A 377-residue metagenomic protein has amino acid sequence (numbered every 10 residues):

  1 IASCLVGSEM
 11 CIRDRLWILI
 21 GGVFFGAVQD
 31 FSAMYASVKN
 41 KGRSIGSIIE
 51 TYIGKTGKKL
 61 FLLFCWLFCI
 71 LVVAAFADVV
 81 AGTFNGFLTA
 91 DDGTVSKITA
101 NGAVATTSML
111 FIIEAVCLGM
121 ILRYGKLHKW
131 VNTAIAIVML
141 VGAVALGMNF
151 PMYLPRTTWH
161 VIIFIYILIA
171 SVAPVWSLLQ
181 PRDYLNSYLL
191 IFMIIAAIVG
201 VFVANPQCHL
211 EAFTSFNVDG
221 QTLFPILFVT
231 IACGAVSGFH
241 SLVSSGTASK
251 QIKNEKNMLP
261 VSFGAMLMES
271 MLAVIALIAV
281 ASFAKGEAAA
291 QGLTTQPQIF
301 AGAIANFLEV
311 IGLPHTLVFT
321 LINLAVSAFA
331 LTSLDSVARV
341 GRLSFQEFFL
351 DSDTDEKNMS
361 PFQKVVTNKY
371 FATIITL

Functional and structural regions predicted by a protein language model:
I1-G7, C11-I12: Single conserved hydrophobic/aromatic residue that forms the stacking wall/gate of nucleotide- or nucleobase-binding
S3, R156-A173, S187, V199-P206 (+4 more regions): Hydrophobic, membrane-embedded alpha-helices of multi-pass small-molecule transporters
I20-G46, R123, H240, T332-S333: Juxtamembrane transmembrane-helix boundary signature
V28-G57, F87-S96, T247-V261, E287-F307 (+1 more regions): Flexible loop linkers connecting adjacent transmembrane helices in multi-pass alpha-helical membrane transporters
K55-C69, D219-A232, V274, S282-G286 (+2 more regions): Select transmembrane alpha-helical segments in multipass membrane proteins
K55-I70, G264-S270, E347-L377: Loop-to-transmembrane helix boundary motifs in multi-pass membrane proteins
G119-Y124, V138-V161, I169-S171, I191-S215 (+1 more regions): Hydrophobic alpha-helical segments and their helix-loop junctions in multi-pass secondary transporters
V201-S215, L267-G302: Extracellular/periplasmic helix-exit of transmembrane alpha-helices
